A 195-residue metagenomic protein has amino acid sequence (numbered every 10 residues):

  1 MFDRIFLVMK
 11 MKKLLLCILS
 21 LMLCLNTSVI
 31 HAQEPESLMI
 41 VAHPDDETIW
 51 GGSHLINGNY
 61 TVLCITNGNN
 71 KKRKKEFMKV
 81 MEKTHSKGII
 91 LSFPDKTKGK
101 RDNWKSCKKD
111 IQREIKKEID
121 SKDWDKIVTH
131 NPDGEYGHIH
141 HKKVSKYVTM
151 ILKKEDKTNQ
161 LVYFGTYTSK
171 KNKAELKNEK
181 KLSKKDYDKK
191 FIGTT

Functional and structural regions predicted by a protein language model:
F2, I30-L38, G58, S106-T195: Metal-dependent de-N-acetylase/amidase catalytic core
F2-R4, M9-L14: Positively charged n-region of N-terminal signal peptides that target proteins for export
K12, L25, P44-D46: Residue-level micro-sites within transmembrane alpha helices that shape and flank functional polar/acidic positions
K12-K13, R73, K190: Basic side chains
L16-C17, G51: Short amphipathic alpha-helical "recognition" segments used for binding
C17-N26: Bacterial N-terminal signal peptides
I30-K122, T149-K153, K157-T158: Active-site rim/loop-helix segments in enzyme catalytic domains that contact anionic ligands
